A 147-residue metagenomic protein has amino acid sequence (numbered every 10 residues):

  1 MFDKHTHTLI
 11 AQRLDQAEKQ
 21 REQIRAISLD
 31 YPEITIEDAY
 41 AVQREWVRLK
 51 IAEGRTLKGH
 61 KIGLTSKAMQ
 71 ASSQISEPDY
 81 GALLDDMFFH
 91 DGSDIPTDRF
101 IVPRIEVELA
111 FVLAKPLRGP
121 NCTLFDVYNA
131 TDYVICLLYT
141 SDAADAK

Functional and structural regions predicted by a protein language model:
F2-C122: Extended, compositionally biased flexible segments
C122-L138: Internal alpha/beta scaffold segment
Y139-K147: Single conserved hydrophobic/aromatic residue that forms the stacking wall/gate of nucleotide- or nucleobase-binding
